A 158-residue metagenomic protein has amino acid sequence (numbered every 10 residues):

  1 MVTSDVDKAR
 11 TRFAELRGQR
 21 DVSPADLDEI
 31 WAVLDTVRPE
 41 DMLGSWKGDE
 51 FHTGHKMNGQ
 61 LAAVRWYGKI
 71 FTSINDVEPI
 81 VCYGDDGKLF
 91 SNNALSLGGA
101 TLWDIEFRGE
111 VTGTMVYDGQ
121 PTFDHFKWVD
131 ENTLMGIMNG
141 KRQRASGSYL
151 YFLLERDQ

Functional and structural regions predicted by a protein language model:
M1-T101, Q158: Amphipathic/hydrophobic helical signal segments and adjacent flexible N-terminal regions that mediate secretion
G44-K56, R108, F123, Q143-R144 (+1 more regions): Soluble, non-transmembrane catalytic domains of enzymes that act on hydrophobic metabolites at membranes
K47, T114, L134-I137: General beta-strand recognition
F51, K127, N139: Surface loops and adjacent helix of pleckstrin homology
G68, G136-M138, L150: Glycine-centered structural positions embedded in regular secondary structure
D76-F123, K127-N132: Contiguous, well-ordered beta-strand patches that form the walls/edges of small beta-barrel/beta-sandwich domains
D130-Q143: Low-complexity, intrinsically disordered Gly/Pro/Thr-rich segments
G140-Q158: Edge beta-strand at a domain terminus
